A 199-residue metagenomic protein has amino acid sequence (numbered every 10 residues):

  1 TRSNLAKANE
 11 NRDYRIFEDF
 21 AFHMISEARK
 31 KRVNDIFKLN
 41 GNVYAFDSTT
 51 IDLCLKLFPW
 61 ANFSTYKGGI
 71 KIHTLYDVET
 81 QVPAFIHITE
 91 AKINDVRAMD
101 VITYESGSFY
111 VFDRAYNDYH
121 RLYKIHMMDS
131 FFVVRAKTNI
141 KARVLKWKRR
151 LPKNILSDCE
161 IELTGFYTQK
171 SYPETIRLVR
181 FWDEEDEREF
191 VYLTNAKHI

Functional and structural regions predicted by a protein language model:
N4-K56, S64-I199: Single, function-defining residue in the core of a domain
